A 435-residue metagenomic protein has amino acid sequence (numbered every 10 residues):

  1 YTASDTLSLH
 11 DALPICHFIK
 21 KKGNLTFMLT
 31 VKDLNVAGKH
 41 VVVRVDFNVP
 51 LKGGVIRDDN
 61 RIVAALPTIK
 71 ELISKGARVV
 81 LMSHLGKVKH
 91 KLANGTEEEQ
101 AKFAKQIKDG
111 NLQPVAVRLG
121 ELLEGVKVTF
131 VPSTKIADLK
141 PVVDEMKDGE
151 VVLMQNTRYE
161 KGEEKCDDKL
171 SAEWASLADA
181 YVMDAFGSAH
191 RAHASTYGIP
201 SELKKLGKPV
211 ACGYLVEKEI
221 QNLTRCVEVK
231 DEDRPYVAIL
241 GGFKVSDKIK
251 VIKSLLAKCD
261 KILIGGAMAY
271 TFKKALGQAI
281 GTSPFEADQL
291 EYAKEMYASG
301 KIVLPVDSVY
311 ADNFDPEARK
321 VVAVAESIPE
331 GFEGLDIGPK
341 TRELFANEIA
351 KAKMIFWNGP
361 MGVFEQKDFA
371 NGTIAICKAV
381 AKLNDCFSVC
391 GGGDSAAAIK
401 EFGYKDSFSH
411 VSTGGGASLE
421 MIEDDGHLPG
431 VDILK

Functional and structural regions predicted by a protein language model:
Y1-I15: Single conserved hydrophobic/aromatic residue that forms the stacking wall/gate of nucleotide- or nucleobase-binding
F18, F27-K435: Active-site loop-to-helix "anion-binding N-cap" substructures in soluble metabolic enzymes
K21-K22: Polybasic, lysine-rich low-complexity intrinsically disordered segments
